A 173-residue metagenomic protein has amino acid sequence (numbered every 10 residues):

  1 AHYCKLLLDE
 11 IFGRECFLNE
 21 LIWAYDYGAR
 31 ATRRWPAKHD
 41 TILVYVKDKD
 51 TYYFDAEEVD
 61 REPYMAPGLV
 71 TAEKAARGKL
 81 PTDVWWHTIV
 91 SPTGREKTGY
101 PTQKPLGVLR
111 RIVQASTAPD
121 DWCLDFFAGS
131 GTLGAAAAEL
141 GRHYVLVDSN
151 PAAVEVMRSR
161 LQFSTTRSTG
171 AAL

Functional and structural regions predicted by a protein language model:
A1-R167: Core catalytic lobe of class I
S168-L173: Long, charged amphipathic helices and adjacent flexible linkers at domain junctions
